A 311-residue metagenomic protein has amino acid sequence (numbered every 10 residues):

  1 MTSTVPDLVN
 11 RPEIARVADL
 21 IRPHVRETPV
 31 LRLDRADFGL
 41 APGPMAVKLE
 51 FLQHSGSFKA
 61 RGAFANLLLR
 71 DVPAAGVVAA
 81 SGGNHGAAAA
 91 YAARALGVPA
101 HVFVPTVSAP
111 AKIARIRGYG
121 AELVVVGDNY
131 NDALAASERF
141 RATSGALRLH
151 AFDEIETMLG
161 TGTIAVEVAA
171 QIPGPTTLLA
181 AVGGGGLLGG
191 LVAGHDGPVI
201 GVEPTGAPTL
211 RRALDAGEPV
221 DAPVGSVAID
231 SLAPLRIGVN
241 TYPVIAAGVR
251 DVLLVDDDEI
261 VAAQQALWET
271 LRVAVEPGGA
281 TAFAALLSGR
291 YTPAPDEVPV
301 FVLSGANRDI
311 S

Functional and structural regions predicted by a protein language model:
M1-S311: PLP-dependent amino-acid enzyme catalytic core
